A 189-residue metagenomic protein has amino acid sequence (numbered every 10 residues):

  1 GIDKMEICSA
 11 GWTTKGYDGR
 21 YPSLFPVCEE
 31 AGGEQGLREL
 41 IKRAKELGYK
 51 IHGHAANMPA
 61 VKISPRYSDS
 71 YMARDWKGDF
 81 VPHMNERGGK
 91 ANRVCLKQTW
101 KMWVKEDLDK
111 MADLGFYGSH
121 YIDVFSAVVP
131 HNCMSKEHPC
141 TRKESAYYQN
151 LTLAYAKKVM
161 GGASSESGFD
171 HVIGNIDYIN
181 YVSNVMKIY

Functional and structural regions predicted by a protein language model:
G1-K105, D113-H120, S126-E137: Aromatic-lined carbohydrate-binding/catalytic grooves of carbohydrate-active enzymes
I7, Y49-K62, H120-I122, L151-D177: Aromatic-lined carbohydrate-recognition surfaces of secreted/lumenal glycan-active proteins
L40-A44, S145-V159: Alpha-helix-loop-beta-strand connector modules within alpha/beta enzyme cores
K105, D109-A112, F116, K157-I173 (+2 more regions): A long, glycine-enriched binding/interface module in the latter
M134-A146, N180-Y189: Extracellular glycoside hydrolase catalytic/binding regions
